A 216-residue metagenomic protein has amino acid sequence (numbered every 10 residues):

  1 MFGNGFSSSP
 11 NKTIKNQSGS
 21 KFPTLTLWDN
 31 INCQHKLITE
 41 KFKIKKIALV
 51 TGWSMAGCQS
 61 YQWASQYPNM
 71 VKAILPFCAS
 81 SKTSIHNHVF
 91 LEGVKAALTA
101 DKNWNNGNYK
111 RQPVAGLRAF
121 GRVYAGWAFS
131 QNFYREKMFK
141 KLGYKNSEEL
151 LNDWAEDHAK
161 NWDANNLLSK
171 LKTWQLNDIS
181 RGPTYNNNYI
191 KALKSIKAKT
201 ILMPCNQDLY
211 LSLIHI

Functional and structural regions predicted by a protein language model:
M1-C58, S65, N69-K82, H86-L91: Gly/Pro-rich cap/lid or specificity-loop segments adjacent to the active site
M70-V71, L75-D157: Alpha/beta-hydrolase-fold enzymes
Y124, A128, L167-W174: Short alpha-helical scaffolding segments that buttress acidic/His motifs in well-ordered protein cores
S169-A192: Active-site nucleophile elbow and catalytic-triad environment of alpha/beta-hydrolase enzymes
S195-T200: Short, proline-enriched alpha-helix->beta-strand connector loops that line the catalytic pocket of alpha/beta-hydrolase
L202-P204: Short beta-strand/loop motif that positions the catalytic acidic residue of the alpha/beta-hydrolase fold
Q207-L211: Acidic catalytic loop of the alpha/beta-hydrolase fold
I214-I216: Conserved small/polar residues in nucleotide/adenosyl-binding loops
